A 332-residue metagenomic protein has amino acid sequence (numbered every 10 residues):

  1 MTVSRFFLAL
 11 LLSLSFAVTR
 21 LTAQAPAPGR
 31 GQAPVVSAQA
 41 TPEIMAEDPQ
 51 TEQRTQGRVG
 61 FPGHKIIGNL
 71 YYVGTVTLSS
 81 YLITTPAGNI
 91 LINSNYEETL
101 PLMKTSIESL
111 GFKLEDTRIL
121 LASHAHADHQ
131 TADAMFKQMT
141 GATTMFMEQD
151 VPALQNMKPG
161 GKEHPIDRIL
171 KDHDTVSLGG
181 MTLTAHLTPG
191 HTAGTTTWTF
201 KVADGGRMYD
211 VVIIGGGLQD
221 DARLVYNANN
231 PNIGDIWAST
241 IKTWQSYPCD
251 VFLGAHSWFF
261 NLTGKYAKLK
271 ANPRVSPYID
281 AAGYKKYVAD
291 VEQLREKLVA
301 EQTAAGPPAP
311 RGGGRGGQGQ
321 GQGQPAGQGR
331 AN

Functional and structural regions predicted by a protein language model:
R5-R20: Bacterial N-terminal signal peptides
A17, T22-G57, G205, Q219-N332: Accessory terminal helices/loops
I44-T51, V59-G60, K65-I67, D116 (+5 more regions): Metallo-beta-lactamase
Q56-L110, L114, T197-Q219: Conserved beta-strand hairpin/beta-sheet module of binuclear metal-dependent hydrolase folds, prominently
N69, I83, N93, M103 (+6 more regions): Divalent metal-coordination and catalytic microenvironments
L70, E98-P101, E108-T175, A271 (+2 more regions): Active-site HxH/HxHxD metal-binding segment of metal-dependent hydrolases
I92-S94, T117-H126, D133, T144-M147 (+4 more regions): Active-site neighborhood of phospho(di)ester-bond hydrolases with catalytic His/Asp-centered motifs
T99, A125-A132, V151-L154, A193-T196 (+3 more regions): Active-site environment of divalent metal-dependent phosphoester hydrolases
